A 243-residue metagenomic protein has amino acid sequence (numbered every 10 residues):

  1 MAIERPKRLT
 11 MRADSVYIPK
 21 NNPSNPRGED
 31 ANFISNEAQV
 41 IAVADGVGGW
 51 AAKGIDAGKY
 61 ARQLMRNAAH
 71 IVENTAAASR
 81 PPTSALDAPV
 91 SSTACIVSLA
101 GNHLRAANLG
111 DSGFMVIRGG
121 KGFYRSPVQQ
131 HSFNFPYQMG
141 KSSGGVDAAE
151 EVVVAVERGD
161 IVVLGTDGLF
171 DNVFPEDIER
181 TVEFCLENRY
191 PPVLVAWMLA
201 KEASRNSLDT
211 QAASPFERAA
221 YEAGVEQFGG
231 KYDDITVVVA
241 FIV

Functional and structural regions predicted by a protein language model:
M1-H70, P89-S92, L109-I117, K121 (+3 more regions): N-terminal entry segment of metal-dependent catalytic domains or homologous docking segments
Y17, N21-P23, V146-G165, L169-V243: C-terminal catalytic subdomain
I41, A107, I161-V163: Hydrophobic "anchor" residues on beta-strands that sit immediately upstream of conserved functional sites
M65-A76, E183-L186, S204: Short amphipathic alpha-helical signal-transduction/dimerization elements
T75-L86, L186-A196: Short, charged, surface-exposed loops that flank catalytic or proteolytic processing sites
C95-V97: Conserved, well-structured core segments
